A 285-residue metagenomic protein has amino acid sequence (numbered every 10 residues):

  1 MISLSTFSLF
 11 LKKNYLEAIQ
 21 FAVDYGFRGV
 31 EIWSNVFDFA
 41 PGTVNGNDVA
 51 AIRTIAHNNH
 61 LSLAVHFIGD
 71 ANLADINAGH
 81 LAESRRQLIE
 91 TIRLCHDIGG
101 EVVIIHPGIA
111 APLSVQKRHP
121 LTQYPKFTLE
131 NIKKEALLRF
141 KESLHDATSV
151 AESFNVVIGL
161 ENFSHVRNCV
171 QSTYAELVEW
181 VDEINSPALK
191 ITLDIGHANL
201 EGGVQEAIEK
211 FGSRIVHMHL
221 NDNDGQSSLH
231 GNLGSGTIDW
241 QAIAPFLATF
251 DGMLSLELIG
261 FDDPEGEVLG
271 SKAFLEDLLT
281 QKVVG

Functional and structural regions predicted by a protein language model:
M1-E101, K134, S186, E276-G285: N-terminal pre-domain/capping segments
M1-S3, K12, L16-G26, R85 (+4 more regions): Histidine-acidic metal/acid-base catalytic patches
S8-F10, S34-V36, G69-A71, P107-A111 (+4 more regions): Active-site-proximal loop/turn and secondary-structure-junction residues that shape catalytic pockets, frequently
K13-L16, I55-L61, A74-K190: Active-site acidic/histidine proton-transfer and metal-coordination neighborhood in alpha/beta enzyme cores
E31-W33, A64-H66, I105, R214-N223: Non-cysteine beta-strand/loop elements that form the S-adenosyl-L-methionine
G46-N59, S143-A147, A207-K210, A242-F246: Catalytic-core regions built around general acid/base machinery
